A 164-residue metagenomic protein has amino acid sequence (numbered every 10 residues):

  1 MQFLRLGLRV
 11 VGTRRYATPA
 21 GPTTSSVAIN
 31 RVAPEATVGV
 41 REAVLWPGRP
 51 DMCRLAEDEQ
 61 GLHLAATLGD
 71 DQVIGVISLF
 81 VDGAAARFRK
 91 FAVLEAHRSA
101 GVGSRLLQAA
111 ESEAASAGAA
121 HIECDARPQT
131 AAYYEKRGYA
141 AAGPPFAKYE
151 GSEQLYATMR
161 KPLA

Functional and structural regions predicted by a protein language model:
M1-G21: N-terminal amphipathic/basic-hydrophobic helices that include classical n-h-c signal peptides and signal-anchor
F3, R41, Y134-E135, Y139: Conserved active-site tyrosine of GNAT-family acetyltransferases
T24-V38: A short beta-loop-alpha structural element at the N-terminal edge of CoA-dependent acyl/N-acetyltransferase catalytic
V38-V73: Active-site rim helix/loop that mediates acceptor-substrate recognition in acyltransferases
A65, Q72-F80, A85-A92: Conserved beta-strand in the GNAT
V93, S99-S112: Conserved acetyl-CoA-binding loop-helix of GNAT-fold acetyltransferases
E113-R127: Conserved GNAT acetyl-CoA-binding A-motif
E123-D125, A140-T158: Conserved catalytic-core motifs of GNAT/GCN5-like acyltransferases
